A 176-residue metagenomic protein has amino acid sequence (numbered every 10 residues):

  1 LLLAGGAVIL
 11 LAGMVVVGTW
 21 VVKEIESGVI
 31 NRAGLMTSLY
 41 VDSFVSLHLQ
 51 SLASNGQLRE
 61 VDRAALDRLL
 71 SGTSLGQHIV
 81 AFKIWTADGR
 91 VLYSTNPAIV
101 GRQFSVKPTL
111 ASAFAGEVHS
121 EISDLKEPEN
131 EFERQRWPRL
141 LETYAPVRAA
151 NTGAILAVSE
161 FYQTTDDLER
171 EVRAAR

Functional and structural regions predicted by a protein language model:
L1-V21: Extreme N-terminal signal-anchor transmembrane helix of membrane signaling/transducer proteins, especially in bacteria
L1-V8, V29, R173-R176: Structural motif marking the loop-to-transmembrane transition
L3, A33-T37, S74, Y93 (+1 more regions): Short acidic/polar alpha-helix capping motifs at helix-coil junctions
W20-S51, V61, A65, L69 (+4 more regions): Membrane-proximal extracytoplasmic alpha-helices
A33-V45, D88, S112-D124: Conserved long hydrophobic alpha-helices within structured protein cores
Y40, A81-W85, T143, E160: Soluble periplasmic/extracytoplasmic beta-strand elements of cell-envelope proteins
L47-S105: Extracytoplasmic/periplasmic helical hairpin of the input-sensing domain located between the first two N-terminal
L92, A98-A175: Extracytoplasmic
